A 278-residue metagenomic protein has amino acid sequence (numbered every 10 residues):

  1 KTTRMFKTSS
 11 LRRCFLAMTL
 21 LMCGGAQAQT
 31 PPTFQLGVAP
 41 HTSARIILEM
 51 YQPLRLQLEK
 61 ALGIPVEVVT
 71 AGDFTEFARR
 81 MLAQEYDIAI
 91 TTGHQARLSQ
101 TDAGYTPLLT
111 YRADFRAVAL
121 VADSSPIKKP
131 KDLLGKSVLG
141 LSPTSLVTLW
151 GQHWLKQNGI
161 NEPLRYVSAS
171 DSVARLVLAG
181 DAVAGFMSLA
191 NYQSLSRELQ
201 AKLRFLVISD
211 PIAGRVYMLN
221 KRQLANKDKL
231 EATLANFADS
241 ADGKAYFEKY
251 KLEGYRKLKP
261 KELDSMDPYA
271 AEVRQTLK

Functional and structural regions predicted by a protein language model:
T3-F15: Bacterial N-terminal signal peptides that target proteins for export
C14-C23: Bacterial N-terminal signal peptides
G24-A28: Sec/Tat signal peptide C-region and signal peptidase I cleavage site
Q29-H94: Extracytoplasmic small-molecule ligand-binding "clamshell" domains of the periplasmic binding protein/Venus flytrap
P32-H41, I47, A113-V121, E198-A238 (+2 more regions): Periplasmic-binding protein-like
F34-H41, I47, P130-V147: Short loop->beta-strand "edge-of-pocket" segments that line small-molecule binding or catalytic clefts across diverse
A71, E76-D132: Acidic, polar ligand-binding/catalytic clefts
S125, K136-A225: Pocket-lining segment of extracytoplasmic ligand-binding domains
